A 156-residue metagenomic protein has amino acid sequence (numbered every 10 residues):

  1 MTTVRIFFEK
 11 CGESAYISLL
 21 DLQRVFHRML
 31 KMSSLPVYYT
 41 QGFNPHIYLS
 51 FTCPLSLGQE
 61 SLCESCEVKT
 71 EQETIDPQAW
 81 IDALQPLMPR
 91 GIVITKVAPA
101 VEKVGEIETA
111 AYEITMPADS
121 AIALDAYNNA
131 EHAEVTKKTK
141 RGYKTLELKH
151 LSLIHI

Functional and structural regions predicted by a protein language model:
T2-I17, V37-Q41: Conserved interaction-surface patches within small, structured recognition/assembly domains
V4-E9, T109-T115: Short glycine-/aliphatic-rich beta-strand segments at the starts of folded cytosolic domains
S14-V37: N-terminal ordered "arm"
V37-N44, I94-P99, V135-K144: A short, aromatic/hydrophobic, helix- or strand-capping loop or linear motif that either lines the entrance/gate
Y38-K69: Short, charge-patterned binding micro-sites
L62-E113: Ordered, amphipathic secondary-structure segments that act as subunit-interaction surfaces in large macromolecular
A126, E131-S152: Long, contiguous binding/interaction regions
I154-I156: Conserved small/polar residues in nucleotide/adenosyl-binding loops
